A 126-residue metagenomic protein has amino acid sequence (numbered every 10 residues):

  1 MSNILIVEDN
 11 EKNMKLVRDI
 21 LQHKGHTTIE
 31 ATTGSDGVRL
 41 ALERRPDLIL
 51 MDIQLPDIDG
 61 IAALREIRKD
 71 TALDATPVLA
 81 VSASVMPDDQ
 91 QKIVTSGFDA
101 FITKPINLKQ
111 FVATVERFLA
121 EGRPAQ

Functional and structural regions predicted by a protein language model:
E8: Conserved acidic carboxylate
K12, T33-D36, D59-R65: Acidic catalytic/metal-coordinating carboxylates
M14, P56, D74, M86: The feature encodes the CheY-like receiver
K15-H23: Charged docking surfaces used in two-component/phosphorelay signaling
G25-T32, L40, I102: Short hydrophobic/Thr-rich beta-strand motif most characteristic of the beta2 strand and flanking loop of CheY-like
R39, I61-D74: Short amphipathic alpha-helix used as the core "switch/output" element in two-component signaling
D52, S82: Active-site residues of response regulator receiver
I106-E116: C-terminal output helix
